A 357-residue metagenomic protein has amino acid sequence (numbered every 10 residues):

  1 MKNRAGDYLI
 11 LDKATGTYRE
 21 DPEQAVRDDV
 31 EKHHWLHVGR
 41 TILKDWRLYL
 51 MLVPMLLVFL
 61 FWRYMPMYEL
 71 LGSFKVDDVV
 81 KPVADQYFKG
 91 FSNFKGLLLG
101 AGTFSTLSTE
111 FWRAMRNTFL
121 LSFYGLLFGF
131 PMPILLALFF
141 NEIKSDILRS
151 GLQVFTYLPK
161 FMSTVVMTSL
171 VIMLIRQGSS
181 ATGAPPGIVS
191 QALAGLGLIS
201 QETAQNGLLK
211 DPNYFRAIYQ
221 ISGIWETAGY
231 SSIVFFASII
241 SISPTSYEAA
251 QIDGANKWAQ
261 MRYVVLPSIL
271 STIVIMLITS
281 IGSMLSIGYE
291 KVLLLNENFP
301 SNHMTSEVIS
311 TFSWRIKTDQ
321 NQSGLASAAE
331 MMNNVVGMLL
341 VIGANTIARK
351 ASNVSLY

Functional and structural regions predicted by a protein language model:
M1, Y8-L11, Y18, P186 (+2 more regions): Hydrophobic transmembrane signal anchors and adjacent membrane-proximal interface regions, especially in viral
K2-T41: Short, Lys/Arg-rich, polar N-terminal cytosolic tail immediately upstream of the first transmembrane signal-anchor
T41-Y357: A structural signal for multi-pass alpha-helical bundles of membrane permease subunits that mediate small-molecule
